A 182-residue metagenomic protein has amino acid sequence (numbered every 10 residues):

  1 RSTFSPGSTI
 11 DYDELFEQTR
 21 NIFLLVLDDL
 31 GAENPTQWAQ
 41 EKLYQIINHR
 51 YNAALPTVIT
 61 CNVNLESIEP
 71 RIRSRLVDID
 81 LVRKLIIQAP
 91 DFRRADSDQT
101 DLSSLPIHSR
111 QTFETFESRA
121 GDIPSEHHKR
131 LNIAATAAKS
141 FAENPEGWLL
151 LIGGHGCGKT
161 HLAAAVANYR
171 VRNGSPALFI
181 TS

Functional and structural regions predicted by a protein language model:
R1-N21, S125-N132, R170-S182: Short glycine-rich substrate-engagement loop in P-loop NTPases that contacts/grips substrate
S2-F4, A32-R110, A167, R172: Replace "adjacent to P-loop NTPase cores in ATP/GTP-dependent enzymes" with "adjacent to NTP-binding cores
T3-L25, E41-H49, K139-A142: Conserved alpha-helical scaffold flanking the Walker A/P-loop in AAA+ ATPase domains
L24, P56-V58, E146-L150, P176-A177: Residue-level preference for the first positions of well-ordered beta-strands
D28, R50, T60, L76 (+3 more regions): Conserved RecA-like P-loop NTPase ATPase core
T115-L149: Pre-Walker A (pre-P-loop) alpha-helix and adjacent loop at the N terminus of AAA/AAA+ ATPase modules, a conserved
E146-A163: Walker A/P-loop nucleotide-binding motif
